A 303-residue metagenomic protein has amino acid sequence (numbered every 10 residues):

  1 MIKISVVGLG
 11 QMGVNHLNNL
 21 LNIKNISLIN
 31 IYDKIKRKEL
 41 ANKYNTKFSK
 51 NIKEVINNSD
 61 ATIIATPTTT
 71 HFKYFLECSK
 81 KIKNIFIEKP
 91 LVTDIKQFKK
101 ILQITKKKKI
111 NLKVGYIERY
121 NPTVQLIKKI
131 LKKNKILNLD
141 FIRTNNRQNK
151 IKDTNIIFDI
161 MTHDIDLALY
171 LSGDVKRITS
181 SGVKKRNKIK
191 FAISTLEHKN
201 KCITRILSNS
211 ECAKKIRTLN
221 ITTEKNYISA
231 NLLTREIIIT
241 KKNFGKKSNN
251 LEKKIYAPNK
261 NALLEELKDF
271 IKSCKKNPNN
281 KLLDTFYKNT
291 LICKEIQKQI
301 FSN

Functional and structural regions predicted by a protein language model:
M1-K43, I271: N-terminal Rossmann-like dinucleotide-binding module
H16, Y44-I104: Beta-loop-alpha module in the N-terminal Rossmann-like domain of NAD(P)-dependent dehydrogenases, especially those
A61-T66, I110, K199, D269-N303: C-terminal helix-rich "cap/oligomerization" subdomain common to oxidoreductases
T69, V92-Q148: A contiguous active-site-proximal alpha/beta segment in oxidoreductase catalytic domains
F86-I87, L112-V114, A230: Hydrophobic residues in well-ordered beta-strands that form the structural core
G115-P122, R147-K176, F286: Mid-domain beta-loop-alpha active-site segment that forms a flexible, acidic cofactor/metal-binding surface
I117, T223-D284, Q299: C-terminal glycine/acidic-rich active-site capping loop/insertion
D159-E236, L264-P278: Contiguous beta-strand/loop segments that form the cofactor/metal-binding neighborhood of enzyme cores
